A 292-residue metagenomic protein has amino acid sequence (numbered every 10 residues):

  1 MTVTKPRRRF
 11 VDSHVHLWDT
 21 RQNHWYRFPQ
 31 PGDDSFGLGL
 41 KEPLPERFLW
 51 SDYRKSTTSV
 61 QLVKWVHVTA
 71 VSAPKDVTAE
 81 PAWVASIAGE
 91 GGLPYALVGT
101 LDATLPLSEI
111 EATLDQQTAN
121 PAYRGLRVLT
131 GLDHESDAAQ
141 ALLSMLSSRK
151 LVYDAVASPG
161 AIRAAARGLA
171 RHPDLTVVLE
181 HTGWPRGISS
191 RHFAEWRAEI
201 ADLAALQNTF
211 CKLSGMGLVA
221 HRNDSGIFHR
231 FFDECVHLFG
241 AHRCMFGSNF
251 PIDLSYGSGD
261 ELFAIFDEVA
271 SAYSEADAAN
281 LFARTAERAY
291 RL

Functional and structural regions predicted by a protein language model:
M1-V11, Q22-K55, K64, E234 (+2 more regions): Mid-to-C-terminal alpha-helical segments outside catalytic/metal-binding sites
R7-R9, V60-V66, E90-A96, N120-R124 (+4 more regions): Short, well-ordered coil/turn segments that N-cap beta-strands
F10-T20, L179-T182: Histidine-centered catalytic micro-motifs
H14, W65, V84, L97 (+6 more regions): Conserved, mostly hydrophobic/aromatic
H16, V71, G183, M216-G217 (+1 more regions): Catalytic metal-binding/acid-base residues of hydrolase active sites
D33-A73, L93-D102, R124-R127, L151-Y153: Divalent metal-dependent hydrolysis catalytic cores, especially in the metallo-beta-lactamase
K75-A161, R167, F210-V219: Active-site gating/metal-coordination segments in enzymes
D133-M245: Catalytic pocket-lining loop regions of alpha/beta-barrel enzymes, especially the amidohydrolase/enolase/GH5 lineages
